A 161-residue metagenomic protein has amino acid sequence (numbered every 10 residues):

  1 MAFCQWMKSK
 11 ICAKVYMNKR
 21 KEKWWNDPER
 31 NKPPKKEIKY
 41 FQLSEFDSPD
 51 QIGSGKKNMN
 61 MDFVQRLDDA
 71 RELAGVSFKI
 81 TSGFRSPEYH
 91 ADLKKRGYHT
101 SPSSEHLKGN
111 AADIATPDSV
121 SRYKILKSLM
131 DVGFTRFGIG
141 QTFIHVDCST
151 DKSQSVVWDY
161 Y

Functional and structural regions predicted by a protein language model:
M1-L73, T150, S155, Y160-Y161: Extracytoplasmic cell-surface/polysaccharide-interacting catalytic and binding patches
Q5, S9, E72, A91 (+3 more regions): Charged/polar, solvent-exposed surface patches and flexible loops
V15, K39-Y40, E88, G97 (+3 more regions): Intrinsically disordered, low-complexity N-terminal regions enriched in serine/proline/glycine with scattered basic
Q42, N60, S86, D118-S121: Helix N-cap and loop-to-helix transition residues
S44-P49, P87, D92, R96 (+1 more regions): Surface-exposed loop/turn and secondary-structure junction residues enriched for glycine/proline
P49-Q51, K79, L93, E105: Compositionally biased, low-complexity repeat tracts
V64-G97: Extended, low-complexity, intrinsically disordered C-terminal regulatory tails of eukaryotic serine/threonine kinases
S101-Y161: Catalytic cores and adjacent binding grooves of peptidoglycan-active enzymes
